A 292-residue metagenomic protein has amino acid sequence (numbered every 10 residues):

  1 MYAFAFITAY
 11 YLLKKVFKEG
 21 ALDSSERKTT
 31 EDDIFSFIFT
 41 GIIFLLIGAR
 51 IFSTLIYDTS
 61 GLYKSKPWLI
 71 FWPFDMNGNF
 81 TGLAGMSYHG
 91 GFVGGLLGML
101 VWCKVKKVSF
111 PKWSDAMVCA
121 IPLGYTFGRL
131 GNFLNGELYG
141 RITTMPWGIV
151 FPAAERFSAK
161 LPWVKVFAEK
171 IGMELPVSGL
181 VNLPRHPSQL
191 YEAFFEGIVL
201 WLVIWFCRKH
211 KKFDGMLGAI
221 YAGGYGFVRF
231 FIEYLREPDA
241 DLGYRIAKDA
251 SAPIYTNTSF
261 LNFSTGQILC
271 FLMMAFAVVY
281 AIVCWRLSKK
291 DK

Functional and structural regions predicted by a protein language model:
M1-K292: Hydrophobic, membrane-interfacing alpha helices
